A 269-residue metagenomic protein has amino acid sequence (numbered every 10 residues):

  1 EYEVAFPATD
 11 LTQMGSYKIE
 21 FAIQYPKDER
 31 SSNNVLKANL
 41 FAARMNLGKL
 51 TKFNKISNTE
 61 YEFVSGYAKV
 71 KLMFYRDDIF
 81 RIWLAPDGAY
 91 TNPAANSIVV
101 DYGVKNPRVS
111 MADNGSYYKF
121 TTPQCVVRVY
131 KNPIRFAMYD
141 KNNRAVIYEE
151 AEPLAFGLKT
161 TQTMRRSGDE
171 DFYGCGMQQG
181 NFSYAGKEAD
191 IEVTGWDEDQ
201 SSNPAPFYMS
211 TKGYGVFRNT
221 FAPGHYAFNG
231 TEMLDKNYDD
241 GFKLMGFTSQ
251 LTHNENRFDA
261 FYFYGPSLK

Functional and structural regions predicted by a protein language model:
E1-R44: Extracellular/luminal regions of secreted and cell-surface proteins that mediate adhesion/ECM remodeling
E3, V35-N39, K69-K71, R108 (+1 more regions): Well-ordered beta-strand positions in beta-sheet-rich domains
D10-M14, S31, I56, S65 (+3 more regions): Surface-exposed coil/turn segments at beta-strand junctions on protein surfaces, enriched
K27, P86-G88, N142-R144: Solvent-exposed strand-loop boundary residues in beta-sheet-rich modules
R44-F53, N58, M73-Y118, F156-T160: A low-complexity, Ser/Thr/Gly/Pro-enriched, surface-exposed linker/loop concept that marks segments flanking
E60-G66, K71-L72: Mature N-terminal segment immediately following signal peptide/propeptide cleavage in secreted/periplasmic
Y67, D77-I79, P133: A generic structural motif
M111-K269: Catalytic and substrate-binding clefts that recognize carbohydrates or anionic sugar/phosphate headgroups
